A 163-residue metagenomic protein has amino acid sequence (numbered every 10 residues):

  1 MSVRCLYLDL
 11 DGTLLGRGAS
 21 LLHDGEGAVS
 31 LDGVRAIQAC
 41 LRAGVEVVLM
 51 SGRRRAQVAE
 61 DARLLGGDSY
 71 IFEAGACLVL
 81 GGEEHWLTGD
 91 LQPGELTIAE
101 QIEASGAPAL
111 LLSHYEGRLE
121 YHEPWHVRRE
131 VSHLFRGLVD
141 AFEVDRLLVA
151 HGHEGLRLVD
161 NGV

Functional and structural regions predicted by a protein language model:
M1-V3, G44, G67, E130: A general structural motif
R4-H23, L49: Asp-based phosphoryl-transfer active-site loop
L8-D11, R53, A74, N161: Fold-independent oxyanion-binding glycine-rich loops and adjacent beta-strand/coil segments at enzyme active sites
S20-G27, W86-L87: Short glycine-enriched, charge-decorated loop/helix-capping segments at active-site entrances that position
L31-P124: Active-site phosphate-binding/coordination module
H114-V163: Conserved acidic, metal-coordinating active-site core of Asp-based, Mg2+-dependent phosphoryl-transfer enzymes
